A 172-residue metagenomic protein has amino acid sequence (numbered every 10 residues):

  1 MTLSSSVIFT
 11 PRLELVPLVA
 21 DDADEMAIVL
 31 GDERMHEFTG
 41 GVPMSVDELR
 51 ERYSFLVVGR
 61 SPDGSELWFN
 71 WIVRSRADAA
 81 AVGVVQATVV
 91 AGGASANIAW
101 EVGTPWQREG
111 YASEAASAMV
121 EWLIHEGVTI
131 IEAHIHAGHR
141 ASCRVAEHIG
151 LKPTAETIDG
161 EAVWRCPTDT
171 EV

Functional and structural regions predicted by a protein language model:
M1-F38, V42, E51-S54, L67-V172: Acyl-donor (CoA/ACP) binding surface of acyl/acetyltransferases
S61-E66: Short loop/turn motifs at secondary-structure junctions and domain boundaries
